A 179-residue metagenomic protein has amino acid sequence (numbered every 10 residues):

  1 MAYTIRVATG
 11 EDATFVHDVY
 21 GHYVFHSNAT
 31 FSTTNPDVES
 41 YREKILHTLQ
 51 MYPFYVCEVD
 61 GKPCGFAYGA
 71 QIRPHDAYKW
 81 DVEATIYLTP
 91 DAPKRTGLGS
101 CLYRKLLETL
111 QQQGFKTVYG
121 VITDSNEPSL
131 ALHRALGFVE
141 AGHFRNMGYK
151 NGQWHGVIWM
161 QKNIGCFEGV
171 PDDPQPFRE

Functional and structural regions predicted by a protein language model:
Y3, K62-F66, H155: Glycine-rich phosphate/pyrophosphate-binding loop shared by adenosine-nucleotide-utilizing enzymes
T4-V16: A short beta-loop-alpha structural element at the N-terminal edge of CoA-dependent acyl/N-acetyltransferase catalytic
H17, G21-K44: Conserved GNAT-fold acetyl-CoA-binding loop/helix
P36-P93, Y103-R104, N163-G165: Acetyl-CoA-dependent GNAT
Y68-Q71, Y119-I122, R134, V139-G156 (+1 more regions): Conserved catalytic-core motifs of GNAT/GCN5-like acyltransferases
R95-E108, A131-A135: Conserved acetyl-CoA-binding loop-helix of GNAT-fold acetyltransferases
L110-I122: Conserved GNAT acetyl-CoA-binding A-motif
C166-E179: Acidic/histidine-enriched, glycine/proline-rich intrinsically disordered or flexible terminal extensions
